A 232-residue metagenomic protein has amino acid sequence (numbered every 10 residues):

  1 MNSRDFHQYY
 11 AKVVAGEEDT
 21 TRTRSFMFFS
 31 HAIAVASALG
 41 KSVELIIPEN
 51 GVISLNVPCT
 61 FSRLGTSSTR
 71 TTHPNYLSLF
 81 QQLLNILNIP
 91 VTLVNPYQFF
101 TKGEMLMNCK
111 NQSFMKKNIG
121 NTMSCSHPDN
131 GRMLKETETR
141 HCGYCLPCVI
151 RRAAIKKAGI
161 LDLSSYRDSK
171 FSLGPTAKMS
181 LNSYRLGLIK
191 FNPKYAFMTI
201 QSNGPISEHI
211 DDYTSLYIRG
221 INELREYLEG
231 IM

Functional and structural regions predicted by a protein language model:
M1-M232: Nucleotide-activated chemistry modules centered on ATP-dependent adenylation/adenylyltransferase
